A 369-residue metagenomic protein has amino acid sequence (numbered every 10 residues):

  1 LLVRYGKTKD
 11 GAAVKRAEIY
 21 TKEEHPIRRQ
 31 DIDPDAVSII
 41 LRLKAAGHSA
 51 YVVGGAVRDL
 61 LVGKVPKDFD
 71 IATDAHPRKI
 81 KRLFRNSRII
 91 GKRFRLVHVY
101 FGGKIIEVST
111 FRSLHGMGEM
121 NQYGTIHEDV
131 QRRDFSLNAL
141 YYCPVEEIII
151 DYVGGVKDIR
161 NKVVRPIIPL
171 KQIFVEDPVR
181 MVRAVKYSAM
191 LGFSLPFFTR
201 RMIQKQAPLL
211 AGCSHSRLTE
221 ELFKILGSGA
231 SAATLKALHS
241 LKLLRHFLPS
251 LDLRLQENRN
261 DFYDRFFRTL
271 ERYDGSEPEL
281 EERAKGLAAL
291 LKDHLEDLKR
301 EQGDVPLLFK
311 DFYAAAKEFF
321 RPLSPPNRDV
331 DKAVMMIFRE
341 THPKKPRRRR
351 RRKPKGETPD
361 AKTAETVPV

Functional and structural regions predicted by a protein language model:
L1-V369: Catalytic cores of the polymerase beta-like nucleotidyltransferase superfamily and closely associated nucleotide
